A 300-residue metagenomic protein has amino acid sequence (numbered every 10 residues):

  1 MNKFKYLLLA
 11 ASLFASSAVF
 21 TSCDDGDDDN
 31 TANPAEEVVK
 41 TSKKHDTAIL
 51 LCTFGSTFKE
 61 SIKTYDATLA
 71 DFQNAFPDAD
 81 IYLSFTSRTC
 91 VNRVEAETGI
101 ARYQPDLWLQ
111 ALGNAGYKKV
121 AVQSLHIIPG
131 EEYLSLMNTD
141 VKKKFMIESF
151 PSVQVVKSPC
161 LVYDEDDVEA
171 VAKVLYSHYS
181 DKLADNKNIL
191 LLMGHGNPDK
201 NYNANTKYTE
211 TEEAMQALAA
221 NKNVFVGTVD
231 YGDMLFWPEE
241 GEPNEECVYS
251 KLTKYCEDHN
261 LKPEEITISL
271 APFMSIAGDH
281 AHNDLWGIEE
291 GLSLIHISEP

Functional and structural regions predicted by a protein language model:
M1-T21: Sec-dependent bacterial lipoprotein signal peptides
A15-K44: Bacterial Sec-dependent N-terminal signal peptides
P34-A35, T98-A111, N244-K251: Glycine-rich, highly charged phosphate/nucleotide-binding loops
P34-Q104: N-terminal glycine-rich anion-binding loop in soluble enzyme alpha/beta folds
T68, P198-V248: Redox- and metal-dependent alpha/beta enzyme cores, enriched for Fe-S-associated oxidoreductases and cofactor-handling
D80-E97, Y163, N221-E240: Short connector loops at secondary-structure junctions
L109-S180, G194-N201, Y208, I276-S293: Hydrophobic, ordered structural segments
I295-P300: Residue-level detector of conserved catalytic or cofactor/ligand-binding positions in enzyme active sites
